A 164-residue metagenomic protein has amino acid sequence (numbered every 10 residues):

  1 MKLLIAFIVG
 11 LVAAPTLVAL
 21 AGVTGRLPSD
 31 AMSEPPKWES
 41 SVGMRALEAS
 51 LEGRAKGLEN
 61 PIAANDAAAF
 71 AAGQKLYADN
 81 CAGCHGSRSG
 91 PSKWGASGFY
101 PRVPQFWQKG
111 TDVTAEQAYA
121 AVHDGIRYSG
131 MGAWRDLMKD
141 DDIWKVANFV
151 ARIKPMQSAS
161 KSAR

Functional and structural regions predicted by a protein language model:
K2-A71, A115-Q117, R135-F149: Periplasmic c-type cytochrome electron-transfer domains
A67-G90, A120, D124, A163: Sequence/structural segment immediately N-terminal to covalent heme-attachment motifs in c-type and related
H85, A151-K154: Protein kinase-like catalytic domain
G90-P91, D140: Short, non-ligating residues that shape and space the ligands of small metal-coordination modules and catalytic
W94: Winged-helix/helix-turn-helix nucleic-acid-interaction surface
G98-R152: Extracytoplasmic electron-transfer domains, predominantly the class I c-type cytochrome c fold
Q157-R164: Extracytoplasmic/periplasmic copper-protein system
